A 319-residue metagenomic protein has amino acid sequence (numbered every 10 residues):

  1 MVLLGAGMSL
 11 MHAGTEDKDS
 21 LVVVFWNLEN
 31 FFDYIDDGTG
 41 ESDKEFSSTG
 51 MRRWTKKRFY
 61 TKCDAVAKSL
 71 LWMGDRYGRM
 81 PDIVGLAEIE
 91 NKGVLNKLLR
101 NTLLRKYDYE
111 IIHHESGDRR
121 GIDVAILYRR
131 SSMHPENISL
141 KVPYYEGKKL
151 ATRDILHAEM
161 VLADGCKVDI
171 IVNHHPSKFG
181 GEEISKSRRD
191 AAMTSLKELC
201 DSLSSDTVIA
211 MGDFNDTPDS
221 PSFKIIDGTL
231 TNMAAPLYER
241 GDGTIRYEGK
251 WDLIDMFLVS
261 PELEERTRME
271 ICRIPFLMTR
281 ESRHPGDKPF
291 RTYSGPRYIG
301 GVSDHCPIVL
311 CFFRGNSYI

Functional and structural regions predicted by a protein language model:
M11-T102, I112-S116, I122, T194 (+2 more regions): N-terminal, active-site-proximal structural segment of metallo-dependent hydrolase catalytic domains
A13, E198-V208, D216-I319: Metal-dependent phosphoester-hydrolase catalytic domains
E16-V23, F32, S132-H134, A151-P176 (+1 more regions): Beta-strand-turn-beta hairpins that frame and shape the catalytic cleft of phosphate-ester-processing enzymes
L28-F31, I89, H175, D213-F214 (+1 more regions): Active-site metal-binding loops of divalent metal-dependent hydrolases
T49-F59, M80-L86, H113-H114, Y144-E146 (+4 more regions): Second-shell loop/turn segments in exported
I83, I89-K167: Structured beta-strand-rich core segments of catalytic domains in phosphoester-bond hydrolases
N91-G93, R119-G121, K178-G180, N215-P221 (+1 more regions): Active-site environment of divalent metal-dependent phosphoester hydrolases
H113, L156-Y238: Extracytoplasmic, non-cytosolic globular domains
